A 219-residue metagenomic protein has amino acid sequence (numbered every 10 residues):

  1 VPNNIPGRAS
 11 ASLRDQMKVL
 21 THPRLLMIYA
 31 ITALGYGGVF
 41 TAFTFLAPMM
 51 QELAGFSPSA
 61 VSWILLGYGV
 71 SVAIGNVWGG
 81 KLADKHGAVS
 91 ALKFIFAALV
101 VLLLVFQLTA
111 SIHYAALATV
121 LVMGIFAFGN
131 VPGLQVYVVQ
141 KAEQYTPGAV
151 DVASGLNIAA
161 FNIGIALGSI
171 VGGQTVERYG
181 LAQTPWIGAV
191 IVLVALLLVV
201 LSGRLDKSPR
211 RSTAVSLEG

Functional and structural regions predicted by a protein language model:
V1-I31, L217-G219: Juxtamembrane intracellular "pre-TM" segments in multi-pass secondary transporters
P23-N76: Extracytoplasmic gate region of multi-pass secondary transporters
S57, I112, G173-L193: A membrane-interface helix-boundary motif in multi-pass transporters
G75-G87, V176: Helix-to-loop junctions at the C-terminal end of transmembrane segments in multipass secondary transporters
V89-L134: C-terminal transmembrane helical hairpin of 12-TM major facilitator-type secondary transporters
G129-Y145: Intracellular juxtamembrane helix-capping segments at the cytosolic ends of symmetry-related transmembrane helices
K141-Y179: A late C-terminal transmembrane helix in Major Facilitator Superfamily
I187-G219: Multi-pass alpha-helical transporter architecture, strongest for 12-TM Major Facilitator/SLC carriers used
